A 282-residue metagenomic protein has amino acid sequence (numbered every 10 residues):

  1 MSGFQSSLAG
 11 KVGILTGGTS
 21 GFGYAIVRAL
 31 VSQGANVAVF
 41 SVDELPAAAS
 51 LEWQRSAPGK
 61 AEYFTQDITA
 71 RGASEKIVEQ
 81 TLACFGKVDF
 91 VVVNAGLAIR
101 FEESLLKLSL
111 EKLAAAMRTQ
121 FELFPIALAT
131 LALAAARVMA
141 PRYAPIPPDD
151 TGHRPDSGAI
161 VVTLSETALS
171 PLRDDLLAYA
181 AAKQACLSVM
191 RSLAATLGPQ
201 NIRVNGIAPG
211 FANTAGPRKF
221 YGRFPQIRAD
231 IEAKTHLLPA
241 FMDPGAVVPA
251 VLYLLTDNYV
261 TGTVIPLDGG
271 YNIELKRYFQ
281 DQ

Functional and structural regions predicted by a protein language model:
V12, T19-S20: Conserved glycine-rich cofactor-binding loop
Q33-A49: Conserved glycine-rich Rossmann-like NAD(P)H-binding loop of the short-chain dehydrogenase/reductase
S50-E52, L106-K107, P199, P209-T235 (+1 more regions): A glycine/serine/threonine-rich, flexible loop-to-helix segment that serves as the NAD(P) cofactor-binding "lid"
L97, L110-A116, A140-A185, M190-P199 (+1 more regions): Catalytic loop of short-chain dehydrogenase/reductase
Q120-E122, F224-A246: Catalytic Tyr-x(3-8)-Lys segment
G198, R203, V260-T263: Short, small/polar-rich loop/turn modules that mediate ligand/substrate recognition or access, typified
A240-L267, N272, Y278: C-terminal substrate-recognition "lid" of short-chain dehydrogenase/reductases
